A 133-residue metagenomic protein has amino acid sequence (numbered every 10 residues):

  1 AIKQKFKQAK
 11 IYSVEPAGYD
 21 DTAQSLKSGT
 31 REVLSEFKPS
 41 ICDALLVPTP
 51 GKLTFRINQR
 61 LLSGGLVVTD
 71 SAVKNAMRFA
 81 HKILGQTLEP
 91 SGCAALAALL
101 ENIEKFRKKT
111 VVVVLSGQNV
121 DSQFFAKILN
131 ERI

Functional and structural regions predicted by a protein language model:
A1-I133: PLP-dependent amino-acid enzyme catalytic core
